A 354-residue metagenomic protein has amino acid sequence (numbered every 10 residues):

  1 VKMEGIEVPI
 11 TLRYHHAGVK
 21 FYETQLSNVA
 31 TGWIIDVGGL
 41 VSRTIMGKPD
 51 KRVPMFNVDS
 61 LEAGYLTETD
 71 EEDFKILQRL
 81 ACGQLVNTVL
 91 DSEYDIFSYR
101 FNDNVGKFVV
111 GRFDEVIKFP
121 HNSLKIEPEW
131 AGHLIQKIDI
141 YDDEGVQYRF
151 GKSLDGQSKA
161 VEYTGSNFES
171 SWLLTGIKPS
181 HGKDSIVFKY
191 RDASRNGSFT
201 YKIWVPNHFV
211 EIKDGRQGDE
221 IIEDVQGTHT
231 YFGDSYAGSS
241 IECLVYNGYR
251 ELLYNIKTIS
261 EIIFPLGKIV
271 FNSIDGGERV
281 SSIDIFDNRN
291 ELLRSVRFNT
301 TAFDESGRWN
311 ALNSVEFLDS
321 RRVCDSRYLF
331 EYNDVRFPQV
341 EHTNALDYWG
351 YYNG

Functional and structural regions predicted by a protein language model:
V1-L173, P179-G182, H208-F209, G218-L253 (+1 more regions): Long, intrinsically disordered, low-complexity, charged/polar and glycine-rich segments
I10, R149-L154, G165-F168, I186-R195 (+7 more regions): Aromatic-rich beta-strand edge motifs centered on tyrosine
H16-V19, S27-I35, G176-K178, D287-Y351: C-terminal, active-site-flanking charged/polar segments
H133-I135, G276-V280: A short beta-strand-loop element at or near the start of a globular domain
I138-I140, F150, I177, I262 (+2 more regions): Beta-strand-dense domains in secreted/periplasmic systems and polymorphic toxin scaffolds
D142-G145, P179-S185, R191-A193, F264-G267 (+2 more regions): Acidic, low-complexity segments
K189-G277: Solenoidal tandem-repeat scaffolds enriched in leucines and small polar residues
